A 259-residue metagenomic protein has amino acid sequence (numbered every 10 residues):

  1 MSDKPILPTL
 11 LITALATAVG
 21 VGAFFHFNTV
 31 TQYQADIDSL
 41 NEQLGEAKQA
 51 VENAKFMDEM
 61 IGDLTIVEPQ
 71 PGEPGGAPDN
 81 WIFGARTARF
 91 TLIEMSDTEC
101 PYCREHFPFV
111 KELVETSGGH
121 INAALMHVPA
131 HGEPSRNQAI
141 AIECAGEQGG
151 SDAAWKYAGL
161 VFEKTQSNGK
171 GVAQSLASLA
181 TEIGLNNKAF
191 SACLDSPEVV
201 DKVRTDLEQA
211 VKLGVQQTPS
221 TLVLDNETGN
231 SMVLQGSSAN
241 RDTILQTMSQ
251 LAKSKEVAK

Functional and structural regions predicted by a protein language model:
S2-L44, S178-K259: C-terminal cap of thioredoxin/glutaredoxin-like
D36-G72: N-proximal helix/coil linker or "cap" segments that precede and/or mark the start of modular domains
Q70-G72, P101, V199: Short, flexible loop segments at the rims of nucleotide/cofactor-binding pockets, characterized by
P71-F90, E115: A short beta-strand-turn-helix
A77-W81, F109-V110, L207-E208: A generic local structural motif
F90-T91, P219: Short loop/turn microsegments at loop-to-beta-strand junctions
T91, E105-E112, N187-K188, A192 (+1 more regions): A detector of mature, structured extracytoplasmic domains
I93, T98, R104-T181, V211-Q216: Structural alpha/beta surface segment adjacent to cysteine/selenocysteine redox centers across thiol/disulfide enzymes
